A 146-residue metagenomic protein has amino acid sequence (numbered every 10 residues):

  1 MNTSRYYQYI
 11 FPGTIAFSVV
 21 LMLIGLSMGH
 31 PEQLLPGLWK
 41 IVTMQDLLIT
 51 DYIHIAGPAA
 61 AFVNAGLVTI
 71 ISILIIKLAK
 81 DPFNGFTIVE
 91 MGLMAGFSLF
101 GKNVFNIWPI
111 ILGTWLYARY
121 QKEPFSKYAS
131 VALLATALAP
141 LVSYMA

Functional and structural regions predicted by a protein language model:
M1-K102: N-terminal signal-anchor module of multipass membrane proteins
N64-S72, I76, I88-K122, K127 (+3 more regions): Alpha-helical transmembrane segments in multi-pass membrane proteins
